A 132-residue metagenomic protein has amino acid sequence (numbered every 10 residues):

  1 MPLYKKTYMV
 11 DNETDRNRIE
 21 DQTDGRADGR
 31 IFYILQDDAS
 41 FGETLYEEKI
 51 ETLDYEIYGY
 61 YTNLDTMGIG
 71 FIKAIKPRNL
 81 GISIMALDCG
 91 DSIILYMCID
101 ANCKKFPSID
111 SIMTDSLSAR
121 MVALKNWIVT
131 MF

Functional and structural regions predicted by a protein language model:
M1-A39: Hydrophobic ligand-binding cavity/cleft-lining segments
D24-I34, D54-Y60, I69-G70: Short, hydrophobic/aromatic-rich segments at coil-to-beta transitions
D37, T52, Y61-D65, M97-A101: A mature extracytoplasmic/lumenal domain signature
G42, I75-I82: Amphipathic hydrophobic-ligand
L45-T52, G81-L87: Hydrophobic/aromatic beta-strand elements that line small-molecule binding cavities or substrate pockets in beta-rich
G70-I75, D100-R120: A short acidic/glycine-rich loop-to-helix N-cap element
L80-C103: Extended hydrophobic
T114-F132: C-terminal partner/receptor-binding element of secreted or periplasmic proteins
